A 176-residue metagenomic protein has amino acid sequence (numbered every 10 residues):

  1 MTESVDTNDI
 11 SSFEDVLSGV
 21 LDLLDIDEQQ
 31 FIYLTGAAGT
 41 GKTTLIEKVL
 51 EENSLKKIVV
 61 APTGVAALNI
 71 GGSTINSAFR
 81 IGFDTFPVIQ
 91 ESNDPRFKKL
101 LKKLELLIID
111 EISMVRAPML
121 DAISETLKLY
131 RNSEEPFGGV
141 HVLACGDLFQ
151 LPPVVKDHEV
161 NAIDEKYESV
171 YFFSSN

Functional and structural regions predicted by a protein language model:
M1-N176: Conserved ATP-binding/catalytic motifs of P-loop helicase motor domains
